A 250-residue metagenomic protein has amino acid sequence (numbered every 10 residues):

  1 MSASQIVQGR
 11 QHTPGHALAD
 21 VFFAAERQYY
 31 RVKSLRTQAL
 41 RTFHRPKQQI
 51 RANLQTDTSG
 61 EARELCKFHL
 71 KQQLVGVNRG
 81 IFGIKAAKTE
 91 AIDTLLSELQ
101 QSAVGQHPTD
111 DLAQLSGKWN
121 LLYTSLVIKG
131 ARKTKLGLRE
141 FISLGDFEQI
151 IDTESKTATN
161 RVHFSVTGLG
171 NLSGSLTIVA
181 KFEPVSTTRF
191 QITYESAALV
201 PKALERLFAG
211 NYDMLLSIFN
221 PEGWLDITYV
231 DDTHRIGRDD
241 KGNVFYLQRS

Functional and structural regions predicted by a protein language model:
M1-F43, A52: N-terminal chloroplast transit peptides
N53-S250: Soluble ligand-binding/transfer domains with enclosed cavities or grooves
